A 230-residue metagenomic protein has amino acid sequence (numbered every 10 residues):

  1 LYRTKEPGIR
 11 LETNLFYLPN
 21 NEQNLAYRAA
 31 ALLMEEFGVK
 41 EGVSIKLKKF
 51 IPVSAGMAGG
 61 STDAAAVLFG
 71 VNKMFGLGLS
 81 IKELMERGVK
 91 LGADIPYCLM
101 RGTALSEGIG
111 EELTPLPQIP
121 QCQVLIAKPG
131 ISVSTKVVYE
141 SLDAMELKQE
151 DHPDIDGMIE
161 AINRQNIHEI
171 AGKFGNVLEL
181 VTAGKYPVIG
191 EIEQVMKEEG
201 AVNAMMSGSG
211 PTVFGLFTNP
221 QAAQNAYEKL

Functional and structural regions predicted by a protein language model:
L1, A26, G60, D94 (+4 more regions): Residue-level signal for inorganic ion chemistry
L1-A55, K73, L77-M85, I119 (+1 more regions): ATP-binding N-lobe of GHMP and related small-molecule kinases
L1-K5, V67, C98, P120-Q123: Structural signature of FAD isoalloxazine-binding scaffolds in flavoprotein oxidoreductases
E6-N14, P19, V67, R164-F174: Short, basic/glycine-rich phosphate-binding loops at helix/coil junctions that contact nucleotide phosphates
G42, A64, L68-L105: Contiguous, small/hydrophobic- and glycine-enriched helical/loop subdomains that border and often "cap" functional
K46-F75, A93, V202-F217: Glycine/serine-rich anion-binding loops at beta->alpha junctions that coordinate negatively charged ligand groups
M100, L105-N203, T218-E228: Conserved, helical-rich catalytic subdomain that frames metal- and/or nucleotide-binding sites in enzyme alpha/beta
